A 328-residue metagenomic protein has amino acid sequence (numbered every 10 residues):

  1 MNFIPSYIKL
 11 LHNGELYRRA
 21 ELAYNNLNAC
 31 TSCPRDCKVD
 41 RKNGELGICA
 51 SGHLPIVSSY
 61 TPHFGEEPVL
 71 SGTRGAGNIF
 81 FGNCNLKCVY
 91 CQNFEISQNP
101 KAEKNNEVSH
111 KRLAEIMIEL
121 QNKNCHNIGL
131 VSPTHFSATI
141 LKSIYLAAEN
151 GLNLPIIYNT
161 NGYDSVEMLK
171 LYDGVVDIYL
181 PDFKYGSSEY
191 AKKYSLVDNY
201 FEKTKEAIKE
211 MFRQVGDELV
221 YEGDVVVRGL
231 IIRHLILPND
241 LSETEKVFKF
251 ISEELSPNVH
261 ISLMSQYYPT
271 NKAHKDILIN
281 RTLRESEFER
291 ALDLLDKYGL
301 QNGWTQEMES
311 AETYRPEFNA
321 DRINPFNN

Functional and structural regions predicted by a protein language model:
M1-E45, G216-N328: Auxiliary Fe-S-binding modules of radical SAM enzymes
E45, C49-I178, S187-E189: Conserved Radical SAM active-site core
G77, I128, I156-Y158, Y179-P181 (+3 more regions): Hydrophobic faces of well-ordered beta-strands that scaffold small-molecule active sites in alpha/beta enzyme cores
F81, S132-T134, Y158-G162, F183 (+3 more regions): A cross-domain feature marking catalytic cores of carbohydrate-active enzymes and several ubiquitous metabolic/repair
E95-N105, K193-D198, K275-T282: Short glycine-enriched, charge-decorated loop/helix-capping segments at active-site entrances that position
S97-Q98, S137, G162-S165, F183-F201 (+3 more regions): Conserved radical SAM core fold
D173-S188, N258-Y267: Non-cysteine beta-strand/loop elements that form the S-adenosyl-L-methionine
K192-E222: Anionic-ligand binding region
